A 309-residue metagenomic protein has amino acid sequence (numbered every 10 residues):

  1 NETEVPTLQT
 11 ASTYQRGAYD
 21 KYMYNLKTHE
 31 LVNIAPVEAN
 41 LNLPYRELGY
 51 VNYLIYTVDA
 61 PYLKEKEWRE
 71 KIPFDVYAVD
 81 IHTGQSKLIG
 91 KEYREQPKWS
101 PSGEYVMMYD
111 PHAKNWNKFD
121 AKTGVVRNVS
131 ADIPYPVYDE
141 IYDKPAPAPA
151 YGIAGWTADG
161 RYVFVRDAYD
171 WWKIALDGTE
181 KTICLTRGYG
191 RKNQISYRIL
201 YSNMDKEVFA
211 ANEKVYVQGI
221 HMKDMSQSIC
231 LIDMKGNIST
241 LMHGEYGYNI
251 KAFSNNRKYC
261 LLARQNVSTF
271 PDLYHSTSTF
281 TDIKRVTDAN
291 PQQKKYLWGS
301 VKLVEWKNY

Functional and structural regions predicted by a protein language model:
N1-C260, Q265-P271, H275-S276, K295: Beta-propeller folds
F280: Short edge-strand/loop segments of extracellular domains
I283: Catalytic P-loop NTP-binding/switch module of NTPases
T287-Y309: N-terminal cap/lid segment of alpha/beta-hydrolase-fold proteins
